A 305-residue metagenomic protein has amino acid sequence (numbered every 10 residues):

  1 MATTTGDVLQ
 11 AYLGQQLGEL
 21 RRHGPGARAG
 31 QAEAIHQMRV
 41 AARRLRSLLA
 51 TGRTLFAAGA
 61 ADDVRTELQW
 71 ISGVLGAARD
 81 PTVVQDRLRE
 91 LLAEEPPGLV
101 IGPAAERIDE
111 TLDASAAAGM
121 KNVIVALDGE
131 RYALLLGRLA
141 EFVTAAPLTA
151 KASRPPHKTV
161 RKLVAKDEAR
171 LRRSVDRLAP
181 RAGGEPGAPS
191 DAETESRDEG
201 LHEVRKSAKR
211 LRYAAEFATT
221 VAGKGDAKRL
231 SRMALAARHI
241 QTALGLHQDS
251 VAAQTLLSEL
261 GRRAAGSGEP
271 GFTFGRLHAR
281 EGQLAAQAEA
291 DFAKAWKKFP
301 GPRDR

Functional and structural regions predicted by a protein language model:
M1-R305: Cationic, histidine-enriched alpha-helical/coil surfaces that engage anionic ligands
